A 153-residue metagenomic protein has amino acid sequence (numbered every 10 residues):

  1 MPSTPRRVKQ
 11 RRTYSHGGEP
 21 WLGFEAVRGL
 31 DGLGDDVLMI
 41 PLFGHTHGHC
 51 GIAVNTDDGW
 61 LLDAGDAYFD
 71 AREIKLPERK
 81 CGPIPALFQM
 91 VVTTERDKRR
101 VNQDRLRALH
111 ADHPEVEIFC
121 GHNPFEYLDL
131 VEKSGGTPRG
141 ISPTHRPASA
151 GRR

Functional and structural regions predicted by a protein language model:
M1-P41, P85, V91-A111, P143-R146: Metallo-beta-lactamase
E19, H45-G48, F69-D70, F125: Short, catalytically relevant binding-site loops at active-site mouths
L30, L42-H45, I52, D66 (+2 more regions): Divalent metal-coordination and catalytic microenvironments
G32-D35, A53-D57: Active-site beta-strand termini and strand-to-loop segments that position acidic
G51-I52, E73: Active-site-flanking alpha-helical
D58-R153: Cap/insert and terminal regions of metallo-dependent hydrolase folds
